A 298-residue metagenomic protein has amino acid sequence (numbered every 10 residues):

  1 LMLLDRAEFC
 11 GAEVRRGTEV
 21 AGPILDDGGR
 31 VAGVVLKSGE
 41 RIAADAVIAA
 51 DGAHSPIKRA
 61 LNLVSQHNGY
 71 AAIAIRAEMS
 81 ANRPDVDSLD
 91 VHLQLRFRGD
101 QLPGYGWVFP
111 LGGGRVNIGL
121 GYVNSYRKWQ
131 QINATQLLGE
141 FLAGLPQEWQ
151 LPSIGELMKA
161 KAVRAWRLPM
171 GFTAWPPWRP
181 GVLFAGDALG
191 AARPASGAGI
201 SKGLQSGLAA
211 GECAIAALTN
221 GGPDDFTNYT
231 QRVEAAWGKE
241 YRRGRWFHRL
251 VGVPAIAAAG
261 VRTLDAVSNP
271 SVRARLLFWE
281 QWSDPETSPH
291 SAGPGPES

Functional and structural regions predicted by a protein language model:
L1-E19, S271-E280, P285: Conserved N-terminal/central alpha/beta ligand/cofactor-binding core
M2, R6, C10, A209 (+2 more regions): Generic non-transmembrane alpha-helical segments
D5-P152: Predominantly flavin-linked oxidoreductase catalytic cores and closely associated redox partners
E40, N68, P84, Q101 (+7 more regions): Generic structural signal for well-ordered, non-membrane alpha-helical segments in soluble metabolic enzymes
V64-H67, I118-R127, G197-I200, R262-E280: Short secondary-structure transition/capping segments
A81, G114, W166-P169, G190-A191 (+1 more regions): Active-site/binding-pocket entry motifs
Y126-C213: FAD/FMN-dependent oxidoreductases across multiple families
E212-S298: C-terminal helical "tail/cap" subdomain of flavin- and related membrane-associated enzymes
